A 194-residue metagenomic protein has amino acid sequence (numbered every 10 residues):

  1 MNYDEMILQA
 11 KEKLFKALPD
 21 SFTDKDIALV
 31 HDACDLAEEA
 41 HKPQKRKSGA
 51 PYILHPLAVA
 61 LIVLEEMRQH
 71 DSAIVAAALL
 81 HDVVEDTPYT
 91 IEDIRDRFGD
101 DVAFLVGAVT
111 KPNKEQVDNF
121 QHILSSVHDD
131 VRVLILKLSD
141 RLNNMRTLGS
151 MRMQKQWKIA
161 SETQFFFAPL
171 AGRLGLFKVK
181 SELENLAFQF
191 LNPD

Functional and structural regions predicted by a protein language model:
M1-D194: Active-site helical microenvironments for divalent-metal-assisted chemistry
